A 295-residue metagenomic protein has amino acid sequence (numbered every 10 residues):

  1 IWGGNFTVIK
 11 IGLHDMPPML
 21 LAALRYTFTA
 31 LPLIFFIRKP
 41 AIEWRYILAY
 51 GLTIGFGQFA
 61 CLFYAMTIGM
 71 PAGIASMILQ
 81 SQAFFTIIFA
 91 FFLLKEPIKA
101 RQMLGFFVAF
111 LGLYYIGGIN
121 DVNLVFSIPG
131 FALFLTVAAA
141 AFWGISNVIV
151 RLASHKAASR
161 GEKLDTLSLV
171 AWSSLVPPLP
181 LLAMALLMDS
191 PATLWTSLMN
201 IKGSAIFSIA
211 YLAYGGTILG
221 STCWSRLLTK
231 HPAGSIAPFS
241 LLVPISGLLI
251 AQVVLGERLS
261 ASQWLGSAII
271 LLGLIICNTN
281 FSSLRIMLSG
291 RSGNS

Functional and structural regions predicted by a protein language model:
I1-V8, L48-I68, F89, Y115 (+4 more regions): Hydrophobic alpha-helical transmembrane segments of multi-pass membrane transport proteins, especially secondary
G12, L21, A65, F92-L94 (+6 more regions): Hydrophobic/aromatic residues within transmembrane alpha-helices of multi-pass small-molecule transporters
M16, G69-M70, E96-I98, L164 (+2 more regions): Membrane-helix interface residues
L20-A30, F63-F106, A139, A233-Q252: Specific alpha-helical transmembrane segments that line the substrate/conduction pathway and gating interfaces
L20-L33, A49, G105-V108, F131-A138 (+2 more regions): Hydrophobic alpha-helical transmembrane segments of multi-pass integral membrane proteins, especially transporters
T27, L33, Y50, F89 (+4 more regions): Hydrophobic transmembrane alpha-helices of multi-pass small-molecule transport proteins
R38-W44, F92-R101, S154-T166, T229: Membrane-interface helix-boundary motifs at transmembrane edges
S282-S295: Intrinsic disorder in cytosolic terminal tails and internal cytosolic loops of multi-pass membrane transporters
